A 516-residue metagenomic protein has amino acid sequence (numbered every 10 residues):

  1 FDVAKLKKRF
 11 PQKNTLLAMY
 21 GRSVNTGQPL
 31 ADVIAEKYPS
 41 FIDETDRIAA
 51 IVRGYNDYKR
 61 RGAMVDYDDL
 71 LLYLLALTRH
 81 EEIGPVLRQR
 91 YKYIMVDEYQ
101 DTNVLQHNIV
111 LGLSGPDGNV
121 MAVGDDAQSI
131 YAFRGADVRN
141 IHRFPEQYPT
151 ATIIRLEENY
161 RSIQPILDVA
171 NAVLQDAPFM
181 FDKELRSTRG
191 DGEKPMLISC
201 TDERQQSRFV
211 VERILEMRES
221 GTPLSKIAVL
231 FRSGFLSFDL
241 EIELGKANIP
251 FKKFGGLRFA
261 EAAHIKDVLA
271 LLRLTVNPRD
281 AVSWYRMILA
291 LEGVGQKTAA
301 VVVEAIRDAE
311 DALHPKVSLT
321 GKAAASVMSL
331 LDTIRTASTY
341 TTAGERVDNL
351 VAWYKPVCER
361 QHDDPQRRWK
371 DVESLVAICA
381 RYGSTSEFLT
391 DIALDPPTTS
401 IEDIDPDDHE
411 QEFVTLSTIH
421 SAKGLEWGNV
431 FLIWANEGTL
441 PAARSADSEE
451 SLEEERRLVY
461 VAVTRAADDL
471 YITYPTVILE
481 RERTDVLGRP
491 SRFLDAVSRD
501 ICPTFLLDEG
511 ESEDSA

Functional and structural regions predicted by a protein language model:
F1-K59: Coupling/switch/interface segments within P-loop NTPase motor domains and analogous charged loops in nucleic-acid
Y20, S40-R143, E158-S162: Conserved helicase NTPase motor core
V24-D32, V173-K183, T342-E345, A380-E387 (+1 more regions): Proline-centered turn/helix-capping motifs that create local helix->coil transitions or kinks
F41, P223, S237, E241-I242 (+2 more regions): Conserved helicase C-terminal RecA-like lobe
P116-N119, D125-A127, Y148-T152, D191-P195 (+6 more regions): Short glycine-/polar-rich loops that comprise or flank the Walker A/P-loop and associated switch/sensor motifs
A127-A132, R161-S162, K253-V276: Short alpha-helix plus adjacent loop in nuclease-associated cores
P149-T152, E157-P250, T275-N277, T339: Helicase P-loop NTPase motor core
D182, N248-R258, F388: Conserved RecA-like helicase motor-core motifs
